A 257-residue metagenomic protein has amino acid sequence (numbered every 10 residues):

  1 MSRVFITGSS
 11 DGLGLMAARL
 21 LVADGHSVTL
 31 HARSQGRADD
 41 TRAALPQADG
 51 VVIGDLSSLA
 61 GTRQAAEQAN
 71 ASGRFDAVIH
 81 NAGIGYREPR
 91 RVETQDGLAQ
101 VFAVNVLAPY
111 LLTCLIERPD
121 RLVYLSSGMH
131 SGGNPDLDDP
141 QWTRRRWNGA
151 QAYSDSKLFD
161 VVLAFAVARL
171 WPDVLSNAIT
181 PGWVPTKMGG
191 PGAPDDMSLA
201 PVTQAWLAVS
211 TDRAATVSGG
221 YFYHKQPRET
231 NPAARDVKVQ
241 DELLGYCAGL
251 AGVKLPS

Functional and structural regions predicted by a protein language model:
M1-A32: Canonical Rossmann dinucleotide-binding motif of NAD(H)/NADP(H)-dependent dehydrogenases/reductases, specifically
L45-A60: Rossmann-fold cofactor-recognition segment
Q47, Q68-H80, Y86-V92: A glycine-rich helix->loop->beta "capping" turn within Rossmann-like NAD(P)(H)-dependent oxidoreductase domains
L56-R74: Conserved Rossmann-fold cofactor-binding substructure of NAD(P)-dependent oxidoreductases
G83-R91, L98-A99, R121-D173, T180-A193: Catalytic loop of short-chain dehydrogenase/reductase
T113-L115, F165: A short, exposed helix-loop element centered on a Lys and neighboring polar residues
A178, P194-G245, G249: C-terminal helical subdomain
